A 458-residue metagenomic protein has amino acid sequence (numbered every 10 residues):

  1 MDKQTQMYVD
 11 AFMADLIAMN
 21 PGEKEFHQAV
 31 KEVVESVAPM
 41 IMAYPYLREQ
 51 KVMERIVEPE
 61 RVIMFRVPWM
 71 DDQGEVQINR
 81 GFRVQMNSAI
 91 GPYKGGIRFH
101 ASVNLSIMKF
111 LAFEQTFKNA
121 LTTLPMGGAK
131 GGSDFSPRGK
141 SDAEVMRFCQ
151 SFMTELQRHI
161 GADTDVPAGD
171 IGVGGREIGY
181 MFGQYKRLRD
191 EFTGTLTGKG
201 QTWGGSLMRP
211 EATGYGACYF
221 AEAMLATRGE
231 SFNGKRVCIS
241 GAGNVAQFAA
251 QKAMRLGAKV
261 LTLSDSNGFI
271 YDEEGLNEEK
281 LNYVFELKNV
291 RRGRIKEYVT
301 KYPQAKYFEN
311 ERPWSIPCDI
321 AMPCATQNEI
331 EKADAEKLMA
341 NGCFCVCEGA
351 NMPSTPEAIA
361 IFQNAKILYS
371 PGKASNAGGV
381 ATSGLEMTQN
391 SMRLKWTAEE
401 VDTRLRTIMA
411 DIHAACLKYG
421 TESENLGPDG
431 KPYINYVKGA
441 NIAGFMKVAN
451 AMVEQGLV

Functional and structural regions predicted by a protein language model:
M1-M208, K447-A451, Q455: N-terminal ligand-binding/catalytic initiation module
D2-A29, M224, C324, M339-V458: Adenosine-phosphate binding glycine-rich loop
M13, K31, L105, K109-F113 (+12 more regions): Predominant activation on well-ordered alpha-helical scaffold segments within soluble catalytic domains
G74, D170-I171, S206-T213, C238-A242 (+3 more regions): Active-site nucleophile and cofactor-binding loops and adjacent substrate-binding regions of central metabolic enzymes
T164-A168, E191-L196, I239, T262-D265 (+5 more regions): General beta-strand structural signal in soluble alpha/beta enzymes
R187, E222-E230, Q327, E336 (+1 more regions): Conserved helix-loop functional segments at active or binding sites
T197-G200, G205-P317: Glycine-rich phosphate/diphosphate-binding loop of Rossmann-like nucleotide-binding domains
G268-Y369, A374: Rossmann-like adenosine-cofactor binding region
